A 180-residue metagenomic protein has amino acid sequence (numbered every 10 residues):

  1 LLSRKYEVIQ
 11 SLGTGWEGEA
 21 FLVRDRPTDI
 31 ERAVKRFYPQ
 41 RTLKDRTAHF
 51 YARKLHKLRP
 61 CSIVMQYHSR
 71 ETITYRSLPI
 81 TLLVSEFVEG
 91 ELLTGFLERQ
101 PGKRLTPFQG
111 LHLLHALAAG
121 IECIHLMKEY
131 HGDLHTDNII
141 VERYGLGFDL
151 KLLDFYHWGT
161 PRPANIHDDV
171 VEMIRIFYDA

Functional and structural regions predicted by a protein language model:
I9-G15, A20: Protein kinase glycine-rich loop
E19-H49: ATP-binding glycine-rich loop module of kinase domains
Q66-T81: Short beta-strand micro-motifs within the conserved protein kinase catalytic domain, predominantly in the N-lobe
S77-L92: Conserved short submotifs of the Hanks-type protein kinase catalytic core that shape the nucleotide-binding pocket
L93-R104: AlphaC helix of the protein kinase catalytic domain
L113-L114: Activation segment signature within eukaryotic-like protein kinase domains
H125-E142: Catalytic-loop of the protein kinase fold
D149-A180: C-lobe/activation-segment region of protein kinase-like
